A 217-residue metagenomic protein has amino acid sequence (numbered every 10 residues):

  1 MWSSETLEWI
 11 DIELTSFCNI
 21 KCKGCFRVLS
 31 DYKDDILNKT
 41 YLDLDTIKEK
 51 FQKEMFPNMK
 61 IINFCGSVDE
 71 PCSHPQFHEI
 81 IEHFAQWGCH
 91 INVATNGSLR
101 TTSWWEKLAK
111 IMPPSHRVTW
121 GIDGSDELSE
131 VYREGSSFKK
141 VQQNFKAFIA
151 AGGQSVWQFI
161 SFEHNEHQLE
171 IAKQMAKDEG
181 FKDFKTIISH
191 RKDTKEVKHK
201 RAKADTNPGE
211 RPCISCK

Functional and structural regions predicted by a protein language model:
M1-E13, K182, S189-K217: Accessory C-terminal segments flanking Radical SAM cores
M1-V118, V131, G135-K139, Q143 (+1 more regions): Conserved alpha-helical substructure of the radical SAM core
I12, F64, W120, W157-F159 (+1 more regions): Conserved beta-strand positions
S67, N96-S98, D123-S125, I160-F162 (+1 more regions): Active-site beta-loop-alpha junctions enriched in small/polar residues
Q76, I80-F84, E166-K185: Short, electropositive alpha-helical surface patch
I91, F145-Q168, A172: Conserved strand-turn element in the central/C-terminal portion of the radical SAM core barrel that lines
A109-M112, Q174-A176, A202-K203: Short, hinge-like loop/turn segments at secondary-structure boundaries
P113-D126, F184-H190: Non-cysteine beta-strand/loop elements that form the S-adenosyl-L-methionine
